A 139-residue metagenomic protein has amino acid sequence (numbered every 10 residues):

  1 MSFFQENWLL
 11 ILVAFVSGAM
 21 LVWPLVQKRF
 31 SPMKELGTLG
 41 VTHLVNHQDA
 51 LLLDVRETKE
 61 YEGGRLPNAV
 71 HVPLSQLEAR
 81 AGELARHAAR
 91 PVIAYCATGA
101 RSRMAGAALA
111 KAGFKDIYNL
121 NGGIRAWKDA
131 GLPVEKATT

Functional and structural regions predicted by a protein language model:
M1-G40, L44-A50, T58-P91, S102-T139: Rhodanese-like catalytic fold shared by cysteine-dependent sulfurtransferases and DSP/PTP-type phosphatases
D54, G99: Conserved G/P- and acidic residue-centered "switch" motifs that form tight phosphate/ATP-binding loops in soluble
C96: Short cysteine clusters
